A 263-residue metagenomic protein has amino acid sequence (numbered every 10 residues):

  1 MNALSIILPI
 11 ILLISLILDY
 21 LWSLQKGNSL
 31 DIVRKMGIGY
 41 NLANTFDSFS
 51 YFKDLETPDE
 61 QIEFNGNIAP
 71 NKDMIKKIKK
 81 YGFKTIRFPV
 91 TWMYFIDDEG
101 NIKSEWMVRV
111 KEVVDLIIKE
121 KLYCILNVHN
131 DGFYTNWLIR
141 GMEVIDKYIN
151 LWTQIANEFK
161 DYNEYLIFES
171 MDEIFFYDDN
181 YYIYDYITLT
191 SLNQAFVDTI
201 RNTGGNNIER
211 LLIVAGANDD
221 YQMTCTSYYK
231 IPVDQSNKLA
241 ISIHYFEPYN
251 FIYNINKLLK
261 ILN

Functional and structural regions predicted by a protein language model:
M1-I10: Classical eukaryotic N-terminal signal peptides for Sec-dependent ER targeting/secretion, especially the positively
L18-T85: N-terminal carbohydrate-binding accessory modules
L24-I32, N71-K80, V113-I117, A156-N157 (+1 more regions): Short amphipathic alpha-helices and their capping/turn segments at secondary-structure boundaries
I38-L42, I86-F88, C124-L126, F168 (+2 more regions): Hydrophobic faces of well-ordered beta-strands that scaffold small-molecule active sites in alpha/beta enzyme cores
N44-S48, T85, W92-I96, N130-Y134 (+3 more regions): Solvent-exposed loop/turn segments at secondary-structure junctions within structured extracellular/periplasmic domains
G66-T85, I96, G100-H129, W137-I167 (+1 more regions): An active-site-proximal structural segment forming one wall of the substrate-binding cleft that immediately precedes
I145-N263: Active-site region of glycoside hydrolase catalytic domains
